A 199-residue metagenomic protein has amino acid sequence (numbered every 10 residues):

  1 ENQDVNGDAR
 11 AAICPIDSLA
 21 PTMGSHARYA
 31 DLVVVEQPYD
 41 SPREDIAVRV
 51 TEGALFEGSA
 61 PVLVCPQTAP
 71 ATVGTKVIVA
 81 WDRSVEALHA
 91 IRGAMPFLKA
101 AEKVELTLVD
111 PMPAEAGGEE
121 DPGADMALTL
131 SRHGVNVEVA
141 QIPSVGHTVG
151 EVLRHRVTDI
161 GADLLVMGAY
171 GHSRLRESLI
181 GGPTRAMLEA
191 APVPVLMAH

Functional and structural regions predicted by a protein language model:
E1-V33, R132-L165, G171-L175, V193: Structural beta-alpha unit
R10, A20-L108, E189-H199: Intrinsically disordered or low-complexity boundary/linker segments at protein termini and domain junctions
I13-I16, R43-E44, A87, E119 (+1 more regions): A conditional alpha-helix N-cap/helix-loop micro-motif detector
C14, Y39-S41, P111-E115, S144: Short histidine/acidic/glycine/proline-rich micro-motifs that form metal- and phosphate-coordinating active-site loops
S41-E44, A114-G117, R174-R176: A generic structural signal for short coil/turn motifs at secondary-structure boundaries
A47-V50, E120-A124, R154-R156, L179-T184: Charged helix-capping and loop-helix junction motifs
R83-N136, A140: Redox- and metal-dependent alpha/beta enzyme cores, enriched for Fe-S-associated oxidoreductases and cofactor-handling
M95, A127, S131, R154 (+2 more regions): Generic hydrophobic alpha-helical scaffold/packing signal
